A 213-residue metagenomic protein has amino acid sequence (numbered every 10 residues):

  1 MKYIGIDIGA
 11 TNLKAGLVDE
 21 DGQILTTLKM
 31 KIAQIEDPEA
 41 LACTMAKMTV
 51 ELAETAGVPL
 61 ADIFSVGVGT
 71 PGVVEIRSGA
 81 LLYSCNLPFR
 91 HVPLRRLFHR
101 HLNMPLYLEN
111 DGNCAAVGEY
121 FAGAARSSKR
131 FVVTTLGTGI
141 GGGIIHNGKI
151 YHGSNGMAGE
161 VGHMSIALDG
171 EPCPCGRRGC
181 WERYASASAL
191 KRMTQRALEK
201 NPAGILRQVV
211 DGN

Functional and structural regions predicted by a protein language model:
M1-K2, R130: Short, basic/aromatic recognition patches
K2-C43, K47, A80-Y83, G156: Short glycine-rich, Thr/Ser-proximal phosphate-binding strand/loop in the N-terminal lobe of ATP-dependent enzymes
D7-G9, D19, E75, D111-N113 (+1 more regions): Acidic active-site catalytic centers that drive phospho-/nucleotidyl reactions and related ester hydrolyses
D7-G9, S65, V133-L136: Short loop/turn motifs at secondary-structure junctions and domain boundaries
T11, P71-V74, G137-G139: Short glycine-rich anion-binding loops that position phosphate/pyrophosphate groups of nucleotides and phosphorylated
G16-V18, T26-K29, D37-E39, Y107-E109 (+1 more regions): Glycine/GP-enriched mid-protein hinge/lid loop-to-helix segment characteristic of carbohydrate kinases
A33, P38-A46, V50, A61-V66 (+1 more regions): Glycine-rich phosphate-binding loop and adjoining helix at the ATP-binding site of ATP-dependent phosphoryl-transfer
